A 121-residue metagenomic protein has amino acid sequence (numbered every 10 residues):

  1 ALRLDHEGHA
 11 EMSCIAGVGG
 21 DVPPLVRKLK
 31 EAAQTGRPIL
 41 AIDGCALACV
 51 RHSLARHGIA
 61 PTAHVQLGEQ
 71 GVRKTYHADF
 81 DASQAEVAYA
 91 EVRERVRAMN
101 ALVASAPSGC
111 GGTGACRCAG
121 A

Functional and structural regions predicted by a protein language model:
A1-A119: Iron-sulfur-associated redox domains of electron-transfer enzymes in respiratory and anaerobic energy metabolism
